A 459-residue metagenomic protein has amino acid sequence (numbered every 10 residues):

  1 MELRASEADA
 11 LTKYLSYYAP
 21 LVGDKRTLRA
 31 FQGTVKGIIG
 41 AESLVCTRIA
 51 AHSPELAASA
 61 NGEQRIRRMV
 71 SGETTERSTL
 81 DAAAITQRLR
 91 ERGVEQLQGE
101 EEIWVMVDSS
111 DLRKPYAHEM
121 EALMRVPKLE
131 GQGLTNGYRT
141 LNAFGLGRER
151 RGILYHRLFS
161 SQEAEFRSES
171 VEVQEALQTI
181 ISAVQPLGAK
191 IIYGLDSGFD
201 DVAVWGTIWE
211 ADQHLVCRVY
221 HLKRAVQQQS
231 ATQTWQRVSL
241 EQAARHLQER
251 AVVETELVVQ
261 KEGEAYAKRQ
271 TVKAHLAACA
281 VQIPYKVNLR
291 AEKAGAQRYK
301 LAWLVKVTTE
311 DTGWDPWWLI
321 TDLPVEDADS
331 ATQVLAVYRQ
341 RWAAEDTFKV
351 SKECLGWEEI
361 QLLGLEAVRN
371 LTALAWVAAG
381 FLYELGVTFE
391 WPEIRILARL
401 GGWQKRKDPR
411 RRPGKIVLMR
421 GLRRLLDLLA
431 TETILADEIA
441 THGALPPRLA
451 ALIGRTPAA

Functional and structural regions predicted by a protein language model:
M1-S43, H52, G62, D81-A82 (+3 more regions): Single, function-defining residue in the core of a domain
V35, R67-R150, V287-N288: Active-site-proximal, Lys/Arg-enriched surface segment that forms a nucleic-acid-binding/basic interface patch
C46-A57: DNA-recognition alpha helix
E55, G72-E73, W357: A short structural micro-motif
E55-I66: Short, positively charged loop/turn segments that connect secondary-structure elements
